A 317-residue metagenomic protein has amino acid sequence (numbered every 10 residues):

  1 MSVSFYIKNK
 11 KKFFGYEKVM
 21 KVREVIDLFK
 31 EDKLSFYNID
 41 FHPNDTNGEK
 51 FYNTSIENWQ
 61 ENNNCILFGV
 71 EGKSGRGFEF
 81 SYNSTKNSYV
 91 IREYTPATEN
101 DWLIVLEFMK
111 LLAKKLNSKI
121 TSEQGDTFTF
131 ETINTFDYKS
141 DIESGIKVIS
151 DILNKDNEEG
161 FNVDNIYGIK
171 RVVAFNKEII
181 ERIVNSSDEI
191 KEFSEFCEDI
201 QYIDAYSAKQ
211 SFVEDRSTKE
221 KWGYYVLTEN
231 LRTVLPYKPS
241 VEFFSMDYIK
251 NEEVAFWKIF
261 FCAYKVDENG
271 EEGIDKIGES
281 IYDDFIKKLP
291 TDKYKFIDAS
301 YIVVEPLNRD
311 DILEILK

Functional and structural regions predicted by a protein language model:
M1-K317: Acidic (Asp/Glu-rich) sequence patches and key acidic residues that form negatively charged surfaces used
